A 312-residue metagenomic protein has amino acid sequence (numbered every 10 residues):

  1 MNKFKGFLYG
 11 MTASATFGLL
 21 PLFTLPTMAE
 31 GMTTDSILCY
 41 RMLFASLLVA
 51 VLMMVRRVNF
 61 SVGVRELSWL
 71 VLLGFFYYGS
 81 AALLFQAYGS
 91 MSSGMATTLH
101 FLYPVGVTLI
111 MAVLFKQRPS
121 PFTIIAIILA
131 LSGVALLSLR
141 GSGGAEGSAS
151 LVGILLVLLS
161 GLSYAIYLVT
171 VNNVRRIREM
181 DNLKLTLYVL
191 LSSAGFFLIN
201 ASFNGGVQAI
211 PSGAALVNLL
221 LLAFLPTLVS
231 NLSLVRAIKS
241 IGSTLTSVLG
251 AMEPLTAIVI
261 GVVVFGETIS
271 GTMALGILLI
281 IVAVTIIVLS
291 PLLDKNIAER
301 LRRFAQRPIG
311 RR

Functional and structural regions predicted by a protein language model:
M1-M11, V105-L162, I277-R312: Juxtamembrane helix-loop boundary signature in multi-pass membrane transporters
M1-Y40, F75, L83, E146-N173 (+2 more regions): Glycine-/small-residue-enriched transmembrane alpha-helix faces in small-molecule transporters and effluxers
F4-Y9, D35-V51, A126-S132, V152-L159 (+2 more regions): Hydrophobic alpha-helical transmembrane segments of multi-pass integral membrane proteins, especially transporters
L8, S14, Y40, A96-L102 (+2 more regions): Helix-helix packing/entry segments at the starts of transmembrane helices
T16-P21, M53-H100, L136, A223-I241: Specific transmembrane alpha-helical segments of multi-pass solute transporters/efflux pumps, especially DMT/EamA
L19, P26, A45-G63, S132-G147 (+4 more regions): Membrane-interface helix-cap regions at the ends of transmembrane helices in multi-pass membrane proteins
T27, I37, R41, A87 (+7 more regions): Hydrophobic/aromatic residues within transmembrane alpha-helices of multi-pass small-molecule transporters
L48, M53-M54, Y103-I128, L255-L275: C-terminal transmembrane-helix exit sites in multi-pass transporters
